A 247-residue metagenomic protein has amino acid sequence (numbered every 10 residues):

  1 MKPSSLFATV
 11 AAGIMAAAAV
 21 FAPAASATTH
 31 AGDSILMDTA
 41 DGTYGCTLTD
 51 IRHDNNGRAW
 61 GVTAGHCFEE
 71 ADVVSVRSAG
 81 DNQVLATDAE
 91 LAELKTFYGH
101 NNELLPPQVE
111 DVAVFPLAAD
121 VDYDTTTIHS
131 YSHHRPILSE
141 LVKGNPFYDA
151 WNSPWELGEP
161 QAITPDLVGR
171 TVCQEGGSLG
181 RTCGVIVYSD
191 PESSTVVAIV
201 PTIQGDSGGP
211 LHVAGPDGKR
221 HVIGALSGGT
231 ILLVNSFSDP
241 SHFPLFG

Functional and structural regions predicted by a protein language model:
M1-A27: Secretory targeting and sorting signals
A27-H53: N-terminal activation segment of mature serine protease catalytic domains
T28-L36, R170-T171, S193-V196: Short, hydrophobic/aromatic-rich segments at coil-to-beta transitions
T43-D50, N55, A59-D190: Serine endopeptidase catalytic core focused on the charge-relay Asp
A64-H66, I223-I231: Short beta->alpha transition motifs characteristic of CBS
S189, L232-F237: Acidic, serine/threonine-rich low-complexity disordered tracts
P201-L226: Catalytic nucleophile loop of clan PA
N235-G247: Short, low-complexity, Pro/Ser/Thr/Gly-rich segments in the mature regions of secreted, periplasmic
